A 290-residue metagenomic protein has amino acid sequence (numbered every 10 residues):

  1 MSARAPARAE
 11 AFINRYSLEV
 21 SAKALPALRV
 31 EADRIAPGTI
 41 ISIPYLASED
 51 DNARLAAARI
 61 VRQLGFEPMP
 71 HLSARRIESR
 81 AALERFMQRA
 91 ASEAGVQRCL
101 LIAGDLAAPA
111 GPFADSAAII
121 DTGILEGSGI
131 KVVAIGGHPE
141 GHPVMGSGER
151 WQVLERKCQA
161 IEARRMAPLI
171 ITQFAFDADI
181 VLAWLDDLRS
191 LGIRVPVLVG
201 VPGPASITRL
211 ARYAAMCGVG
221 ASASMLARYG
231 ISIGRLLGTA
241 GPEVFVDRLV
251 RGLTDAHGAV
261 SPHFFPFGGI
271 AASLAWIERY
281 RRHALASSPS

Functional and structural regions predicted by a protein language model:
M1-A11, A271-S290: N-terminal charge/polar-biased segments
S2-L154, Q159, R279: Active-site beta->alpha loop and helix N-cap motifs at the rims of alpha/beta catalytic domains
E19-A24, I102, D115-E140, E149-Q159 (+3 more regions): Active-site pocket-lining/capping segments in soluble small-molecule metabolic enzymes
V20, L46, R75, G146 (+5 more regions): Glycine- and other small-residue-rich loops at beta-strand/loop junctions that grip anionic moieties
E78-A81, A107-D115, M145, Q173-L185 (+1 more regions): Active-site glycine- and acidic-residue-rich loops that bind and position anionic ligands or nucleotide-like cofactors
R80-R89, E149-V153, D179-R189, I207-R209 (+1 more regions): Catalytic cores of alpha/beta
G95-D105, A160-F174, V201-G203, H263-G269: Glycine-rich phosphate-binding active-site loops on the catalytic face of alpha/beta enzymes
V144-E162, A167-L185: Hydrophobic, aromatic-enriched interface-forming segments
